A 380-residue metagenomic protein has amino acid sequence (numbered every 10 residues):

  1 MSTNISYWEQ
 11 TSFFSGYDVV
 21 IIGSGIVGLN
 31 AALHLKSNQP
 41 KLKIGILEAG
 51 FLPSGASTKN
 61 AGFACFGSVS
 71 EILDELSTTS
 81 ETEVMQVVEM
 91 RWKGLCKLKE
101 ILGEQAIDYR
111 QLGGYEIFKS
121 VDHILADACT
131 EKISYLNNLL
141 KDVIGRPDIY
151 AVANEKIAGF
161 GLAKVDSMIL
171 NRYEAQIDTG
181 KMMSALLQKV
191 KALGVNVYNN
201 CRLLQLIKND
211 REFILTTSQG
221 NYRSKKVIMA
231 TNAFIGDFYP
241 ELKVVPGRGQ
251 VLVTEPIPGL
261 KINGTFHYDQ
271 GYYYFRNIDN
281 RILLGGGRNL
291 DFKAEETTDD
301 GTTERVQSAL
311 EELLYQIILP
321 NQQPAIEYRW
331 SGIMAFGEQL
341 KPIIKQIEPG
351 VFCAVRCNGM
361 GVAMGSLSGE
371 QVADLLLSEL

Functional and structural regions predicted by a protein language model:
M1-V19, S37-N38, L42: Extreme N-terminal leader/targeting segments of oxidoreductases
K36-K59: Glycine-rich FAD pyrophosphate-binding loop
G55, K59-E89: Glycine-rich active-site loop/strand segments that organize a redox cofactor
S70-L76, E100-S184: Flavin (FAD/FMN) cofactor-binding and adjacent substrate-gating region of FAD-dependent oxidoreductase domains
K164-K225: Helical element adjacent to the flavin cofactor pocket in flavoenzyme catalytic cores
Y173, P320-L380: C-terminal catalytic lobe of FAD-dependent flavoproteins
T216-I262: Central helical "cap/lid" subdomain
L260-I347: Active-site lid/adjacent beta-loop-alpha segment flanking the redox-cofactor pocket in flavoenzymes
